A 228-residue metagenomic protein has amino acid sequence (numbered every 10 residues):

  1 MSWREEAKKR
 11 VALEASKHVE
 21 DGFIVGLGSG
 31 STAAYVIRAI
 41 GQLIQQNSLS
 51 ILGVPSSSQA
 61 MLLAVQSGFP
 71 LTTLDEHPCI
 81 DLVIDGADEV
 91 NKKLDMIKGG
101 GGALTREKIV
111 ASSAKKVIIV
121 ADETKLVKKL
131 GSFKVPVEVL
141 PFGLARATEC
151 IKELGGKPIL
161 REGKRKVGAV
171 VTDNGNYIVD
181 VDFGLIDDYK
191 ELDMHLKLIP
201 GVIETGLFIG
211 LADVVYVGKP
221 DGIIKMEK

Functional and structural regions predicted by a protein language model:
M1-S2, I51: General secondary-structure propensity
S2-R10, S58-K228: Conserved phosphate- and dinucleotide-binding cores of soluble alpha/beta proteins, encompassing both enzyme active
K9, L13, A34, R38: Residues forming the Rossmann-fold NAD(P)(H) cofactor-binding site
A15-E20: Glycine-rich helix-loop-beta junction characteristic of Rossmann-like nucleotide cofactor-binding loops
G22-V25, Q46-G53, D95: Short active-site oxyanion
G28-T32: Glycine-rich beta-strand-to-loop/alpha-helix junction loops that act as flexible
I40-I44: Active-site catalytic pocket residues across diverse enzymes, especially alpha/beta-hydrolases
